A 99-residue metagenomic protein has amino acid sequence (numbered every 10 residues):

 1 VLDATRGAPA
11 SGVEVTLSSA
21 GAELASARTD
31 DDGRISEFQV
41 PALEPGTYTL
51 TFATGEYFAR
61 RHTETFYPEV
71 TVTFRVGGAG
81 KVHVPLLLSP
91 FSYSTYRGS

Functional and structural regions predicted by a protein language model:
V1-P9: Structural motif
G12-E14, T47, K81: Exposed beta-strand and adjacent loop surfaces of beta-rich binding modules that mediate intermolecular recognition
V13-A25: Short amphipathic beta-strand segments in non-cytosolic proteins
A22-S36: Short, acidic Ser/Thr/Gly-rich low-complexity loop/linker segments typical of extracellular and cell-surface proteins
E37-T47: Short Pro-Gly-centered beta-turn/loop motif in secreted/extracellular proteins
P45-E56: A short, solvent-exposed beta-strand micro-motif common in secreted/extracellular proteins
A59-Y67: Beta-sandwich strand segments
V70-G98: Extracellular beta-sheet/turn segments enriched in Thr/Pro/Gly and aliphatic residues
